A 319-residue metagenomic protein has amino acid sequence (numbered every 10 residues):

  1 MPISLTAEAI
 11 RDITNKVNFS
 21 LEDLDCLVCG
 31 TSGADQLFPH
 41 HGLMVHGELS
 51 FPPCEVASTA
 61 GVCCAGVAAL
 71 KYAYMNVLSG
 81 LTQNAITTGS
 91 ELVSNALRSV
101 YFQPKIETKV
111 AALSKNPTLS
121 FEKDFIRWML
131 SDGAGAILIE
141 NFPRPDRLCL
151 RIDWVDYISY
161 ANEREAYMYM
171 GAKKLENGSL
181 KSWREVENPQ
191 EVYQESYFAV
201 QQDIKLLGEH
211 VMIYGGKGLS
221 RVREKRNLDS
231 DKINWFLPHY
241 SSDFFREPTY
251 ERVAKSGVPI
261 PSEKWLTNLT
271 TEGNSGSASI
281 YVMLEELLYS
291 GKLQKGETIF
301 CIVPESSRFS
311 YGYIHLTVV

Functional and structural regions predicted by a protein language model:
M1, N116-E209, P304, I314-V319: Condensing-enzyme catalytic core mediating Claisen C-C bond formation in acyl metabolism
I3, A7-I10, G33-A34, P52 (+3 more regions): Claisen-condensing/thiolase-fold acyl-transfer catalytic domains that form or cleave C-C bonds in fatty acid
E22-G30, S230-H239: Short glycine-rich phosphate-binding loop at a beta-alpha junction
G30, A60, A85-E91, I139 (+1 more regions): Short beta-strand segments
G33-M44: A structural motif shared across PLP-dependent enzymes of the aminotransferase-like
F38-H40, K71, A96-F102, R164-E165 (+1 more regions): Short acidic, glycine/serine/threonine-rich loops at helix termini
L81-P104, Y160-M168, D243: Acyl-CoA/ACP chain-elongation machinery
A96-S120: Short, flexible helix-coil linker/hinge segments at the edges of structured domains or between repeats
